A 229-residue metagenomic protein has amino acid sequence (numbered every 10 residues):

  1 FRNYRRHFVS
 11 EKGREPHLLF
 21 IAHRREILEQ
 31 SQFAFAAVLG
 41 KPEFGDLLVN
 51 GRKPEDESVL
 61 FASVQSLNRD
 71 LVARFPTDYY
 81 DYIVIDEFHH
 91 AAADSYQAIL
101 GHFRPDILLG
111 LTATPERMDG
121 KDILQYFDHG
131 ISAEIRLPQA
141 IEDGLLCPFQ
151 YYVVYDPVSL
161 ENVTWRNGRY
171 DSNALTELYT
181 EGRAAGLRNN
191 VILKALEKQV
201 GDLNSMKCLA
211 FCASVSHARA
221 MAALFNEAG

Functional and structural regions predicted by a protein language model:
F1, L209-F211: Walker A/P-loop
F1-S31, N204: Conserved SF1/SF2 helicase motif Ia
R14, R25-G51: Conserved helix-turn-beta segment of the N-terminal RecA-like "Helicase ATP-binding" lobe in SF1/SF2 helicases
N50-Y82, A93-A98: Conserved helix/coil segment N-terminal to the catalytic DExD/H
I83, E87-H89, A218: Conserved Walker B
H89-Y152: Post-DEXD/H (motif II) to motif III coupling segment of the RecA-like Helicase ATP-binding lobe
I131-L209: Conserved interdomain linker/interface between the two RecA-like ATPase lobes of SF2 helicase motors
A213-G229: Conserved helicase motor "Helicase C" RecA-like lobe of SF1/SF2 P-loop NTPases
